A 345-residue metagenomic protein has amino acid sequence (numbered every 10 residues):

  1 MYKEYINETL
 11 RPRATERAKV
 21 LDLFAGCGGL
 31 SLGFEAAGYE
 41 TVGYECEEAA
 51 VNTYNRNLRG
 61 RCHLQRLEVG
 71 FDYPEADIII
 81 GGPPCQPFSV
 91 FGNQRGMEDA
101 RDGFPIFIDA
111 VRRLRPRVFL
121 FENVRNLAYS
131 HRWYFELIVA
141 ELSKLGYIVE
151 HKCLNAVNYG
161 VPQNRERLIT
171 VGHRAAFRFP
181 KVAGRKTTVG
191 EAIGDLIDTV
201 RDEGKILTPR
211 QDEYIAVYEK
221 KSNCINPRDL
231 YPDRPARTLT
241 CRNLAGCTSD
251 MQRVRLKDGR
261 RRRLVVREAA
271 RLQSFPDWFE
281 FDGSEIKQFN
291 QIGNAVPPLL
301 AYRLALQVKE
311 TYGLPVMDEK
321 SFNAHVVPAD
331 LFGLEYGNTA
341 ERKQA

Functional and structural regions predicted by a protein language model:
M1-E40, E45, E141-L145, C153 (+1 more regions): S-adenosyl-L-methionine-dependent DNA methyltransferase catalytic core
Y2-R115, R125-L127, E136: Core alpha/beta nucleotide-donor-binding catalytic domains of modification enzymes
S31, Q86-V90, L127-S130, G160-Q163 (+2 more regions): Short catalytic/ligand-binding loop motif for oxyanion handling, primarily in non-cytosolic enzymes, centered on
T53, D72-Y73, S130, V161-P162 (+1 more regions): Short Asp/Glu-rich motifs
G82, V118, R263-V266: Short aromatic/basic micro-patch
P83-P84, P116, P162, P276 (+1 more regions): Proline-centered helix-kink/hinge sites
M97-R101, R132, E136, A183 (+2 more regions): Short, conserved loop/turn and helix-capping segments at secondary-structure boundaries that abut family-defining
G103-N164, I169-G172: Conserved Class I SAM-dependent methyltransferase catalytic core
